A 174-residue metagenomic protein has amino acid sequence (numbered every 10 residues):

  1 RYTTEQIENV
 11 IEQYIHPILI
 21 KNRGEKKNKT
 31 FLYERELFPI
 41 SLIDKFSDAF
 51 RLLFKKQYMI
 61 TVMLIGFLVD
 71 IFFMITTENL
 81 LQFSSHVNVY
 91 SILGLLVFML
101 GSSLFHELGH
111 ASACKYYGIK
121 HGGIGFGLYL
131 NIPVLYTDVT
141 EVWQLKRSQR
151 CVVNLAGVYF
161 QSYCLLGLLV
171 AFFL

Functional and structural regions predicted by a protein language model:
R1-L53: Long, charge-rich, low-complexity alpha-helical segments
I15, N88-V89: Bimodal feature
R51-L64: Start-transfer (signal-anchor) and selected internal transmembrane alpha helices of multi-pass inner/ER membrane
L64-S85, L165-L174: Juxtamembrane "helix exit" motif at the C-terminal ends of alpha-helical transmembrane segments in multi-pass membrane
V89-L174: Membrane-embedded catalytic scaffold of the fatty acid hydroxylase/desaturase
